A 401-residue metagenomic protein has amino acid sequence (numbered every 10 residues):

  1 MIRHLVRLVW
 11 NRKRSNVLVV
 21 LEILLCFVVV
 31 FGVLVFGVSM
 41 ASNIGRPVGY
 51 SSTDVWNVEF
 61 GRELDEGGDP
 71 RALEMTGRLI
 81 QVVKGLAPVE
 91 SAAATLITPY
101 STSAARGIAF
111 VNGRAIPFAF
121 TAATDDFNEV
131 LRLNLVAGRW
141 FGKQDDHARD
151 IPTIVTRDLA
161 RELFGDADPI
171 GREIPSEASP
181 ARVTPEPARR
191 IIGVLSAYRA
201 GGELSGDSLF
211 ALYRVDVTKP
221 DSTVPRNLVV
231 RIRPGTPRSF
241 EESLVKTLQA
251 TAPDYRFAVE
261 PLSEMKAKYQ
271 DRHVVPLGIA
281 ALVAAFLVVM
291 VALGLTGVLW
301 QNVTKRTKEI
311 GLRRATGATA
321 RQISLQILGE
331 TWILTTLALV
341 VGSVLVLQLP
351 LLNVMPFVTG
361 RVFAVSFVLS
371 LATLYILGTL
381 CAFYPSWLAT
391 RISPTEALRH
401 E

Functional and structural regions predicted by a protein language model:
I2-R7, S370-E401: C-terminal membrane-exit region of the final transmembrane helix in multipass inner-membrane proteins
I2-W10, R14, L293-L334, I392-R399: Intracellular coupling helices
N11-N16, T251-A284, K305, P350-A372: Membrane-helix entry/capping segments
L25-D54: Alpha-helical transmembrane segments
L34, V283-I310, L380, P385: A hydrophobic alpha-helix feature that marks transmembrane segments and, especially, their cytosolic C-terminal ends
I44-L73: Membrane-interface junction motifs in transport/secretion proteins
Q81-Q270: Mid-to-C-terminal secondary-structure elements that act as membrane-proximal/extracytoplasmic interface segments
L287, K308-V354, L369, T373 (+2 more regions): Transmembrane alpha-helical interface segments in multi-pass membrane proteins
